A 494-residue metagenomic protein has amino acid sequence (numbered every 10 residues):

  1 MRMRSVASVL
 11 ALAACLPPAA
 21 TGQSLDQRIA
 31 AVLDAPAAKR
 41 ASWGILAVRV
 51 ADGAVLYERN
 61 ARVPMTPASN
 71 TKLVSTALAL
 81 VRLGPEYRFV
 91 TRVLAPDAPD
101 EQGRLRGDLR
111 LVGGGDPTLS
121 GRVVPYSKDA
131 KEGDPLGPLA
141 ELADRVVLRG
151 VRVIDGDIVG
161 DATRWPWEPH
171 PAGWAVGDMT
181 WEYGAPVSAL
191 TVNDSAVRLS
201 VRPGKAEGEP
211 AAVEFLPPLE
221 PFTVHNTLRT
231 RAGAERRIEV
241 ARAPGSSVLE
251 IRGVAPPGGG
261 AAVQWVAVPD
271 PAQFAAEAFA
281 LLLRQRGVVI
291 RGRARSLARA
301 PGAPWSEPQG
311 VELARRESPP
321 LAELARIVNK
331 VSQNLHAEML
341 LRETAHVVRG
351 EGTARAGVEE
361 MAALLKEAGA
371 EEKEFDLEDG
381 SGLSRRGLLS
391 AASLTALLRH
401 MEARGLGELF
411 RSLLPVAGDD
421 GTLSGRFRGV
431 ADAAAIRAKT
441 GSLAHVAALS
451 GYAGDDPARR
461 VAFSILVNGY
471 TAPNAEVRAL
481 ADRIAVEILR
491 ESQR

Functional and structural regions predicted by a protein language model:
M1-S5: Positively charged n-region of N-terminal signal peptides that target proteins for export
A7-P17: Bacterial N-terminal signal peptides
Q23-A35, V81-K373, D456-P457, A479-R483 (+1 more regions): Conserved serine DD-peptidase/penicillin-binding transpeptidase domain and beta-lactam-recognizing active-site
D34-R59, R295: A short, well-structured edge-of-sheet supersecondary motif
S42, L56-E58, V146, V331 (+1 more regions): Small-residue-rich helix-loop
G53, K72-A79, I158, L190 (+5 more regions): Residue-level preference for non-acidic, small/hydrophobic
E58-L78, A325: Short active-site loop at a secondary-structure junction that contains or immediately precedes the catalytic residue(s)
